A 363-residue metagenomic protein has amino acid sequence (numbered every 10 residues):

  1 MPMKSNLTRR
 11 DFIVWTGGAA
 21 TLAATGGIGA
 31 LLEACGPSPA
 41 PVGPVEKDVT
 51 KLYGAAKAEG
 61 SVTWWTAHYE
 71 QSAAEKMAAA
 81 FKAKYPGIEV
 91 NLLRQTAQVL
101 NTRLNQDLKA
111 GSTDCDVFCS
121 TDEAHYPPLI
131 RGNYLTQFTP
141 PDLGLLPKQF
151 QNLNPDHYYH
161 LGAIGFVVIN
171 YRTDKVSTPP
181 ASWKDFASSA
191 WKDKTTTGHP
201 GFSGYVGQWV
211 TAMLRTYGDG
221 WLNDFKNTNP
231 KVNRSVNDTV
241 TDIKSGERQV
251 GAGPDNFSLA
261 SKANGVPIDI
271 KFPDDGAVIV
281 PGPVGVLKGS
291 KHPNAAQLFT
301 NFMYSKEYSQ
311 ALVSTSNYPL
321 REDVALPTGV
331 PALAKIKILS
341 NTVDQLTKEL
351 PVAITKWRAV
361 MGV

Functional and structural regions predicted by a protein language model:
M1-D11, G18-C35: N-terminal secretory signal peptides
E46-K57, V62-T63, A67-G87: Short, polar/charged alpha-helical segment
T63-A78, V90-L108, S112-E247: Extracytoplasmic ligand-binding site segments that recognize negatively charged/polar headgroups
A124-P128, Q249-P267: A ligand-binding cleft/hinge motif common to bilobed small-molecule-binding domains
I164-F166, N223-K226, V232-N233, N264-S290 (+1 more regions): Periplasmic-binding protein-like
V168-K175, V210-T211, V280-H292, A311-L312: A bilobed periplasmic-binding-protein/Venus flytrap-type ligand-binding module shared by bacterial periplasmic
D193-F202, M303-L326: Periplasmic-binding protein-like
L326-V363: Extracellular/periplasmic bilobal clamshell ligand-binding domains
